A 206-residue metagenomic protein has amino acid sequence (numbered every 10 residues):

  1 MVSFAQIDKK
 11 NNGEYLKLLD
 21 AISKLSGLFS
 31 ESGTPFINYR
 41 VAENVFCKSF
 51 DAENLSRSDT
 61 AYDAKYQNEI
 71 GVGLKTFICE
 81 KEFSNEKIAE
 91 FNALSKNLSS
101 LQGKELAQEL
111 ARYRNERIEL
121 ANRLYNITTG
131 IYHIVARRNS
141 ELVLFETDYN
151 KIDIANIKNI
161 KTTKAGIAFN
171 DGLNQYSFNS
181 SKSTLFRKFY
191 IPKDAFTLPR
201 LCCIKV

Functional and structural regions predicted by a protein language model:
M1-D59, T76-V206: Nucleic-acid endonuclease domains
A64, E69-I78: Conserved catalytic cores of phosphodiester-cleaving nucleases, focusing on short active-site segments
